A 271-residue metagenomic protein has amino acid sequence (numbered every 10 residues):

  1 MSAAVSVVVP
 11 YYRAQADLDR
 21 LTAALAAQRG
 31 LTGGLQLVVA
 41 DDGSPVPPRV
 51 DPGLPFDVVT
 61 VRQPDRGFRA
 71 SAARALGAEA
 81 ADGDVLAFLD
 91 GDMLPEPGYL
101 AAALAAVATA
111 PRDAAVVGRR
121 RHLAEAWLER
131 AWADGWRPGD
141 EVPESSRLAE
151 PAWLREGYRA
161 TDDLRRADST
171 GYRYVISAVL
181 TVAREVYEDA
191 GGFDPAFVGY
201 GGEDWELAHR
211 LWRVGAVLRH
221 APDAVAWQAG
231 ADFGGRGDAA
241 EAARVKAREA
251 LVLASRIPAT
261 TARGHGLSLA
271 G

Functional and structural regions predicted by a protein language model:
V5-D17, L21, Q28, A40: A conserved hydrophobic helix/loop-capping motif in glycosyltransferases and polysaccharide synthases
T22-P64: Acidic donor-binding segment of Leloir-type glycosyltransferases
P64-A81: Glycine-rich, basic loop-to-helix element that forms the pyrophosphate-binding segment of sugar-nucleotide handling
L86: Short aromatic/hydrophobic "clamp" motif used to bind/position activated sugar donors
G98-A149: Conserved donor NDP-sugar-binding/catalytic core segment of glycosyltransferases
W136-Y172: Short, flexible, basic/aromatic active-site loop/helix in glycosyltransferases
G199-E206: Acidic donor-binding loop at a coil-to-helix junction in glycosyltransferase catalytic cores that engages
D223, R236-H265: Catalytic core of nucleotide-sugar-dependent glycosyltransferases
